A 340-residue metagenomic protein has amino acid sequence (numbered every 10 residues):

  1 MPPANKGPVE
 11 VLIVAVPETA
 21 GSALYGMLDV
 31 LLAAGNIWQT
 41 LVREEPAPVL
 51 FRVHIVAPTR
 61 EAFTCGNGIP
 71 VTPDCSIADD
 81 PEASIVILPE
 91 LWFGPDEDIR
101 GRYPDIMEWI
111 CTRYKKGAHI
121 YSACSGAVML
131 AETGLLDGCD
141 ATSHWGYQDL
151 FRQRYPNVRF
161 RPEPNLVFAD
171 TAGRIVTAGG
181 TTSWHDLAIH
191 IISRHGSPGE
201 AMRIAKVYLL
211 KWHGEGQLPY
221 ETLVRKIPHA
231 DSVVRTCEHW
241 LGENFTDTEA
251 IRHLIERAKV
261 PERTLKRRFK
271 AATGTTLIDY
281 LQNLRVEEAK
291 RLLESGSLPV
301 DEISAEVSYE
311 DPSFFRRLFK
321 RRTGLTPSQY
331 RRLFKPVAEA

Functional and structural regions predicted by a protein language model:
P2-P81: N-terminal beta1-alpha1 cap of cysteine-dependent amidohydrolase-like domains
R52-I120: Flexible gly/pro-rich beta->alpha loop and the following alpha-helix that scaffold active-site loops
I106-G146: Catalytic nucleophile loop
D137-N165, I204: A conserved active-site-flanking secondary-structure segment within enzyme catalytic domains
N165-A178, H195-H239, E243, R257 (+2 more regions): Short, Lys/Arg-enriched, Trp-marked, Pro/Gly-tolerant hinge/linker segments that flank
S193-S197, V233-A250, F269, T273 (+3 more regions): Basic, amphipathic alpha-helical hairpins
G242-E243, T248-L284, S304-Q329: Basic/polar phosphate-binding segments, predominantly the helix-turn-helix DNA-binding elements of transcriptional
L281-K290, Q329-A340: Short, basic, alpha-helical segments at the C-terminal edge of helix-turn-helix-like DNA-binding modules
